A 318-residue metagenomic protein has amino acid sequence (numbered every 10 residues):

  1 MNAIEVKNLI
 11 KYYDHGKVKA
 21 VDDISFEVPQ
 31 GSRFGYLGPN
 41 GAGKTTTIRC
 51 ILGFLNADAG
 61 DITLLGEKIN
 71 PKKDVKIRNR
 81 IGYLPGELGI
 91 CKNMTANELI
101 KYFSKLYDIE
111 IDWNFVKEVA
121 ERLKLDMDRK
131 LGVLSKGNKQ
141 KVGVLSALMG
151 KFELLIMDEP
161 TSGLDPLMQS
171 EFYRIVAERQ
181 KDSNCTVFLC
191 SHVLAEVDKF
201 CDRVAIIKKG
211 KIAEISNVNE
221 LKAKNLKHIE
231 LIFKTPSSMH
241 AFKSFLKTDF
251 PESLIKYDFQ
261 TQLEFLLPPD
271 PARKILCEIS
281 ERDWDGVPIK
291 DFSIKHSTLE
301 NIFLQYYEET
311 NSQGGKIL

Functional and structural regions predicted by a protein language model:
N2-V6, K11-K208, I212-E214: ABC transporter nucleotide-binding domains
K7, I232, S293-K295: Solvent-exposed beta-strand sheet faces enriched in polar/charged residues
H15, Q30, T235, L267-P269 (+1 more regions): Non-catalytic surface loops within mature trypsin-like serine protease
K73, T95, N217, P271 (+1 more regions): Short loop/turn segments at beta->alpha junctions
K92, H240, E300-N301: Alpha-helical elements of the RecA-like P-loop NTPase motor core of helicases
K141, E196, S238, P271-I275 (+1 more regions): Short phosphate-engaging motifs
Y173-L267: ABC transporter nucleotide-binding domain
P269-L318: C-terminal coupling/interaction segments
